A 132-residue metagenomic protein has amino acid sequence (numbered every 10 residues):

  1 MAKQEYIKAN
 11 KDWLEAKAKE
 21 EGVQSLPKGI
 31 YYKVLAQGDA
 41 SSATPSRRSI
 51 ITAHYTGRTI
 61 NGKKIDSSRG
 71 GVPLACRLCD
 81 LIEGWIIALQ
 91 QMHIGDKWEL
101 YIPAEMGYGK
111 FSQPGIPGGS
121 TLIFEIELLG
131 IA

Functional and structural regions predicted by a protein language model:
M1-A132: Cross-family detector of peptidyl-prolyl cis-trans isomerase
